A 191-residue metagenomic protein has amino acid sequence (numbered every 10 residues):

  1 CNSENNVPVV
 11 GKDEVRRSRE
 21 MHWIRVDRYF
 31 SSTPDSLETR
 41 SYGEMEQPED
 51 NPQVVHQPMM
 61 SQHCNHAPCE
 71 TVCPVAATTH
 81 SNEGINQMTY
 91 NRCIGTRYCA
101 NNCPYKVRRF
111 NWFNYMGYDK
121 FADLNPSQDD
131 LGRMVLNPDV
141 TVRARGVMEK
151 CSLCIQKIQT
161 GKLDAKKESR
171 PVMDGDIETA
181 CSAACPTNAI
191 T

Functional and structural regions predicted by a protein language model:
N2-T191: Non-ligating segments of multi-cofactor redox enzymes
